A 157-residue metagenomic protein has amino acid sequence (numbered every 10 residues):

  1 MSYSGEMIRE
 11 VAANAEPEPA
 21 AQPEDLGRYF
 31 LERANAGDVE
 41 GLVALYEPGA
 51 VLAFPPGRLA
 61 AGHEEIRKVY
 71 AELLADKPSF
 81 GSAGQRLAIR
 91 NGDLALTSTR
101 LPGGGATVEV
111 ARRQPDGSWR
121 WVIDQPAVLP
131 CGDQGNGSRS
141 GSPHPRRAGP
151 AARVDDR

Functional and structural regions predicted by a protein language model:
M1-P48, C131-R157: Short, low-complexity N-terminal intrinsically disordered segments enriched in polar/charged residues
S2-I8, A106-G137: Short beta-strand edge/turn micro-motifs at domain boundaries
Q22, V51, P56-R58, E64-V108 (+1 more regions): Surface-exposed, charged secondary-structure patches
V39, A75-S79, D116: Generic structural signal for secondary-structure transition and capping sites
Y46, R90-N91, Q114-P115: Structural motif
Y46-E47, L101, Q125: Short beta-strand segments enriched in hydrophobic/aromatic residues within well-folded beta-rich domains
G49, P56, P115-S118: Residue-level recognition of short loop/turn positions
